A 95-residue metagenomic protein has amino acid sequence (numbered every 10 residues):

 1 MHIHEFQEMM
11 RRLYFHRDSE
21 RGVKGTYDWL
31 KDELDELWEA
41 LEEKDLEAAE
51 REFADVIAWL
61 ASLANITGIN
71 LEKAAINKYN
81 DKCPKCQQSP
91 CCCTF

Functional and structural regions predicted by a protein language model:
M1-F53, I57-F95: Flexible "arm" and connector segments at domain edges
